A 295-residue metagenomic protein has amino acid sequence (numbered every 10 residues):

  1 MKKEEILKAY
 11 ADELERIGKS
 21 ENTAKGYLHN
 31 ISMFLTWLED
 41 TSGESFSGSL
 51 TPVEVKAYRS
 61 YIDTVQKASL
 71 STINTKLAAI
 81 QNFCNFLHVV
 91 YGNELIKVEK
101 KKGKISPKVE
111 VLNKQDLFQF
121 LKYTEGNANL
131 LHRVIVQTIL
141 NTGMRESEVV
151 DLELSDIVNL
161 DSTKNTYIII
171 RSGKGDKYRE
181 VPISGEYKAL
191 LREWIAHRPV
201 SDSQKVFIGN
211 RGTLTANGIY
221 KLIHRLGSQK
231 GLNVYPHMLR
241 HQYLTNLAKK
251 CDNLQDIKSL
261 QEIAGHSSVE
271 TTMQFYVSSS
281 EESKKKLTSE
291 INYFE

Functional and structural regions predicted by a protein language model:
M1-E295: Conserved catalytic core of the tyrosine transesterase superfamily
